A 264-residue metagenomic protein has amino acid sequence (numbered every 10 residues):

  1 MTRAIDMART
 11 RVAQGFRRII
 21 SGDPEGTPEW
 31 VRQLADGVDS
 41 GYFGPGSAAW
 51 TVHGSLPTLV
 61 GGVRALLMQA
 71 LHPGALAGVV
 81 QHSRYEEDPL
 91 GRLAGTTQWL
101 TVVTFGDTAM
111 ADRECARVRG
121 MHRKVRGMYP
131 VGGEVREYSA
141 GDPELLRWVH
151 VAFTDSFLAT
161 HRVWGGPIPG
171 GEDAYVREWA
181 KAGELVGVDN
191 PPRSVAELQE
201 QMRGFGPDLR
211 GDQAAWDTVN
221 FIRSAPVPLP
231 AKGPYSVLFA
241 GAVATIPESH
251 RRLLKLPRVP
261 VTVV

Functional and structural regions predicted by a protein language model:
M1-W148, A152-V264: Mature, function-bearing regions of proteins
